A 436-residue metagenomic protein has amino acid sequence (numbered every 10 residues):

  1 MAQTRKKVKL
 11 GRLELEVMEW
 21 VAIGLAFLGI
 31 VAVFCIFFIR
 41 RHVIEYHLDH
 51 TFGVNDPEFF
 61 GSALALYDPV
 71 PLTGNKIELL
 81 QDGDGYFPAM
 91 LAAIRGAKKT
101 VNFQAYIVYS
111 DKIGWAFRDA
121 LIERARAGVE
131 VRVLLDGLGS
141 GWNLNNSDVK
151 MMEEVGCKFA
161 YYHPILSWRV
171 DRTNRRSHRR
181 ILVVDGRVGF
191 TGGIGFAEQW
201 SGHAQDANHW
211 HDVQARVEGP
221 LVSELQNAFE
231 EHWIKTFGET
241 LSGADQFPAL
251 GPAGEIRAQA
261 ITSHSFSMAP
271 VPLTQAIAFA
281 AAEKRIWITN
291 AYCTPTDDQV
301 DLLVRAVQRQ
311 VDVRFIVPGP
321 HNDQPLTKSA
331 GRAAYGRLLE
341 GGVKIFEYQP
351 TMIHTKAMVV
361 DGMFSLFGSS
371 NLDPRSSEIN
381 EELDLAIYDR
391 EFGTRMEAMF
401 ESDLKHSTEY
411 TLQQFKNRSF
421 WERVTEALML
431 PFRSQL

Functional and structural regions predicted by a protein language model:
A2-L436: Charged, low-complexity intrinsically disordered terminal segments
